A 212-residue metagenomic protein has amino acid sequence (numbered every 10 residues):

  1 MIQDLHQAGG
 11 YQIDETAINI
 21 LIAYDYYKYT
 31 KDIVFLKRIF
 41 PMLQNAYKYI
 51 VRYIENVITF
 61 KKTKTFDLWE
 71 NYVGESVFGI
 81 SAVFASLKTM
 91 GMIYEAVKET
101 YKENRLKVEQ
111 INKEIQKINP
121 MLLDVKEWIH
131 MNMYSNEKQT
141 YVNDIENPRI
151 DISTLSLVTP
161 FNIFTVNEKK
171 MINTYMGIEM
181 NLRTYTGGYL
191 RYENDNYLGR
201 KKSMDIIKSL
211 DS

Functional and structural regions predicted by a protein language model:
M1, S76-S81, A96, L106-S212: Extended ligand-binding clefts on enzyme/binding-domain cores
M1-E55, I80, F84: Aromatic-rich carbohydrate-recognition surfaces in CAZymes
M1-G9, V57-E75, N136: Acidic/His metal-coordination segments adjacent to aromatic residues that form catalytic metal sites in metalloenzymes
D25-K28, R52-F60, A96, M131 (+1 more regions): Conserved helix-loop functional segments at active or binding sites
Y26-K37, T89-K117: Inter-helical turn/loop segments and adjacent helix faces that build the functional surface of alpha-helical bundle
M42, I50, T65-L68, Y72-G74 (+1 more regions): Internal, glycine-rich beta/alpha segment that forms the wall or movable "lid" of small-molecule/cofactor binding
Y47-I50, L87-Y94, K126-I129: A structural signal for well-ordered alpha-helices, especially hydrophobic packing surfaces of coiled-coils
